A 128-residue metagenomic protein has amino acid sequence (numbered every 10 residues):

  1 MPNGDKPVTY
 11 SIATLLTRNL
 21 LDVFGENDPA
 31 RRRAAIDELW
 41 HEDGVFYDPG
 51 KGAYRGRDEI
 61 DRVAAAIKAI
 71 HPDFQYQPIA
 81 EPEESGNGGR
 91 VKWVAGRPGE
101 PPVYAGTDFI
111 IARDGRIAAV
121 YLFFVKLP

Functional and structural regions predicted by a protein language model:
M1-E42: Short, low-complexity N-terminal intrinsically disordered segments enriched in polar/charged residues
P2-S11, D61, I67-P128: A beta-strand edge to alpha-helix "cap/lid" segment located at domain peripheries
D22, E26, G50, T107: Short, flexible active-site loop motifs that bind/organize anionic cofactors or intermediates
R33-S85: A solvent-exposed, acidic/Ser-Thr-rich amphipathic alpha-helical stretch
